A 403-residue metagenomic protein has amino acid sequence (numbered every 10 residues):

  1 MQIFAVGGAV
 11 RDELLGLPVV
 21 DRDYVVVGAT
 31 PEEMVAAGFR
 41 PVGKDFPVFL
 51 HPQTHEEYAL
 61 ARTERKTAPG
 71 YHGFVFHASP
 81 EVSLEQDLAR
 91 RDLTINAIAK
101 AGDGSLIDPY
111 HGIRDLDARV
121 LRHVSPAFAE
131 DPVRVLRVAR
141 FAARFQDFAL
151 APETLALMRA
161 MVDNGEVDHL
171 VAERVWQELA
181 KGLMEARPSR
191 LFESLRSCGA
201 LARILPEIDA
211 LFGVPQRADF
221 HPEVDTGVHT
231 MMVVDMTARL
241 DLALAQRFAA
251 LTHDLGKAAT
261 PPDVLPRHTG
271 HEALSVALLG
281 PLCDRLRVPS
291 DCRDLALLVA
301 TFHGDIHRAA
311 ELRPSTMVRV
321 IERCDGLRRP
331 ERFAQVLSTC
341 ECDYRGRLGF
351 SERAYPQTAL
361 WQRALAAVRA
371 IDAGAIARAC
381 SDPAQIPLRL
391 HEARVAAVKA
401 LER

Functional and structural regions predicted by a protein language model:
M1-R403: Catalytic cores of the polymerase beta-like nucleotidyltransferase superfamily and closely associated nucleotide
